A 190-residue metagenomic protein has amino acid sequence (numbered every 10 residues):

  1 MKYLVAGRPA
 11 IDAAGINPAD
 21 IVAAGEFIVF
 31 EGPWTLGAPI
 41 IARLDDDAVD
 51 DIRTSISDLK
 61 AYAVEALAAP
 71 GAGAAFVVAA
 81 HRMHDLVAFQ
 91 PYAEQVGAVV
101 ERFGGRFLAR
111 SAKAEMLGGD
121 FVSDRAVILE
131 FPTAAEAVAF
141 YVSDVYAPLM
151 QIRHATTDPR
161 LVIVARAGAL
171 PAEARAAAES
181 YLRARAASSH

Functional and structural regions predicted by a protein language model:
M1-I128, P132-A139, A165-H190: Short S/T/G/P-rich N-terminal loop/turn motif that feeds into the first structured element of a domain
A135-F140, D144-A169: A contiguous, mid-protein "functional segment" used to position or interact with cofactors/ions or partner subunits
